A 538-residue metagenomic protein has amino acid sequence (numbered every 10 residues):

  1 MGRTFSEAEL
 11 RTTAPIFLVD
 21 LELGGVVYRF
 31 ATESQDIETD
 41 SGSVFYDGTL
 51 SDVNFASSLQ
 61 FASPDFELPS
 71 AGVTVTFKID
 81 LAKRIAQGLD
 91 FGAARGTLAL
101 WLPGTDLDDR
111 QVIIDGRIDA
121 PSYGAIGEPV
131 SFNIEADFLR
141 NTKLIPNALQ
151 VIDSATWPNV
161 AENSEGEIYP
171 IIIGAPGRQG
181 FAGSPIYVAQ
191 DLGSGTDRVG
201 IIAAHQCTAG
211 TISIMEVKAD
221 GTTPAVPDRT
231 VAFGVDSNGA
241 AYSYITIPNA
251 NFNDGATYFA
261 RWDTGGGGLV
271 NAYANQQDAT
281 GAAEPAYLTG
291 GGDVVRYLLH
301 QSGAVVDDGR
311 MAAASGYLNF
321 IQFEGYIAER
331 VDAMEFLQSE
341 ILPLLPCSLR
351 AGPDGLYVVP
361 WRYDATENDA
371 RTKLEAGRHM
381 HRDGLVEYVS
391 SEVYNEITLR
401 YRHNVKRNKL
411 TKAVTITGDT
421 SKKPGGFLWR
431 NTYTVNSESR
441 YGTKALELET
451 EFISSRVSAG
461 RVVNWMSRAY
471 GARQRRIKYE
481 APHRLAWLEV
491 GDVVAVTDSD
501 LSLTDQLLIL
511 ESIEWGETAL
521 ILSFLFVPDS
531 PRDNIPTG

Functional and structural regions predicted by a protein language model:
M1-G42, Y46-R110, S122-A209, Q277 (+1 more regions): C-terminal extracytoplasmic interaction modules
H205-A219: Solvent-exposed beta-hairpin/edge-strand motifs
E216-G303: Surface-exposed interaction regions enriched in Ser/Thr/Asp/Glu that occur as long low-complexity tracts or repetitive
